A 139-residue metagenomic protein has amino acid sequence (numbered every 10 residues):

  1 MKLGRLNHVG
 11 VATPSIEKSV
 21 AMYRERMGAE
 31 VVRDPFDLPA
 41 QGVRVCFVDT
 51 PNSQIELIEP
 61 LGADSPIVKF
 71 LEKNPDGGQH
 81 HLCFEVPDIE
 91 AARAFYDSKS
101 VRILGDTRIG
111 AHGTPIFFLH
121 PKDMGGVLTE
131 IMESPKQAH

Functional and structural regions predicted by a protein language model:
M1, V11-Q54, A91-T114, L119 (+1 more regions): Core segments of cupin and vicinal oxygen chelate
L6-V9, T13, Y23, V48 (+5 more regions): Short, structured motif recognition centered on aromatic/hydrophobic residues
R33-D34, D64-K69: A short, acidic/glycine-rich surface segment
D64-S65, G110, S134: Serine-centered coil/turn micro-motif
L71-S98: Short, solvent-exposed interaction modules
M132-A138: Short beta-strand-to-coil "C-cap" segments at the C-terminal boundary of structured domains/repeats, marking
